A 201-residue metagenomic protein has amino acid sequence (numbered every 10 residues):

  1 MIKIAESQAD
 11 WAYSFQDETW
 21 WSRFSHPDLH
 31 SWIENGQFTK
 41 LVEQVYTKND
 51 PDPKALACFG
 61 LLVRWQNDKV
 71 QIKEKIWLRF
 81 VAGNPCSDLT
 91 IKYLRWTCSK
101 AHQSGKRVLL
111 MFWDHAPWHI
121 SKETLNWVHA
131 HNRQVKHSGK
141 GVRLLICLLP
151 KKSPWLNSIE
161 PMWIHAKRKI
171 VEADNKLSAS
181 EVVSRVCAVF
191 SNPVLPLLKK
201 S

Functional and structural regions predicted by a protein language model:
M1-W96: Extended, low-complexity cationic-aromatic segments
A9-W11, R143, K152, L156-S201: C-terminal anion-handling pockets and recognition modules
Y13-S14, S22, I72, Q103 (+6 more regions): Nucleic-acid-interacting cores, centered on viral/eukaryotic replication and modification enzymes
D17, G105-I120, L149, N157: Acidic/histidine-rich, metal-coordinating catalytic segments
D17, G60, L94, D114 (+3 more regions): Mobile genetic element proteins and their domesticated derivatives, centered on retroelements and DNA transposons
S22-S25, W118-K122, W155-S158: Short catalytic/ligand-binding loop motif for oxyanion handling, primarily in non-cytosolic enzymes, centered on
F38-N49, H131-P161, D174: RNase H-like polynucleotidyl transferase catalytic core
L89-L110: Short, basic/hydrophobic alpha-helical segments
